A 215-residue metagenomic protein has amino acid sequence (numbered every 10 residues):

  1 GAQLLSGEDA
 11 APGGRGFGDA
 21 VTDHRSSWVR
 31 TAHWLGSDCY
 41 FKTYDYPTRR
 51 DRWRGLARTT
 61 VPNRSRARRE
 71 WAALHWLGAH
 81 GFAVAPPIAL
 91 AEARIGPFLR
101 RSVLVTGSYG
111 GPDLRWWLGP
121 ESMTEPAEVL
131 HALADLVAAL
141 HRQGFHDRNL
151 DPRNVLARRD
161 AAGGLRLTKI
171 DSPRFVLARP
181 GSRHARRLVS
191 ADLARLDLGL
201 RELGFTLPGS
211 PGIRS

Functional and structural regions predicted by a protein language model:
L5-P112, A138-Q143: Conserved ATP-binding subdomain of kinase catalytic cores across diverse folds
A93, R158-D160: Short beta-strand micro-motifs enriched in acidic
G110, P152, R174: Short, glycine/acidic-enriched loop or turn micro-motifs at the edges of active sites
L114-S122: AlphaC helix of the protein kinase catalytic domain
E125-L136: Conserved alphaE helix
G144, N149: Conserved catalytic-loop position in the HRD/HxD motif
L150-A157: Hydrophobic residue at the +6 position relative to the catalytic HRD Asp in the kinase catalytic loop
D160, G164-S215: C-lobe/activation-segment region of protein kinase-like
